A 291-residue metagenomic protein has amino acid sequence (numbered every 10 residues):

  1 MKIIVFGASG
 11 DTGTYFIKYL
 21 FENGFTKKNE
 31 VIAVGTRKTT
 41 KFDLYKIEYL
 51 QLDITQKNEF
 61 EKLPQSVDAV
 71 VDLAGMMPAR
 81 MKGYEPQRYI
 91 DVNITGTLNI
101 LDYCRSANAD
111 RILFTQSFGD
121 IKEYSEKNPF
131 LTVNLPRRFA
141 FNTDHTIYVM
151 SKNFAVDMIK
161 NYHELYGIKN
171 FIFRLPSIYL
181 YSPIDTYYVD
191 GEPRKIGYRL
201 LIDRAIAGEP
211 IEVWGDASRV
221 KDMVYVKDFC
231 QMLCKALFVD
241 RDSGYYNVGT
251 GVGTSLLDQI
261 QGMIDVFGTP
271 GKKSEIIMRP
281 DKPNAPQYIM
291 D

Functional and structural regions predicted by a protein language model:
I3-T26: N-terminal Rossmann NAD(P)H-binding glycine-rich loop of SDR-like oxidoreductase domains
L44-Q56: Rossmann-fold cofactor-recognition segment
I54-V92, E123: NAD(P)H-binding glycine-rich loop region in Rossmannoid oxidoreductase-like domains and their noncatalytic homologs
R88-G96, N142, T146, M150-S151: Glycine-rich NAD(P)-binding loop of the Rossmann-fold in SDR/ketoreductase-type enzymes
L98-I147: Conserved Rossmann-fold NAD(P)-dependent oxidoreductase catalytic core, especially the SDR/UDP-sugar
T143-F171, A205-A207: Active-site Tyr-X1-5-Lys
N153, Y166-I168, I178-R199, E209 (+4 more regions): Glycine/proline-rich active-site loop of Rossmann-fold NAD(P)-dependent oxidoreductases
I206-E209, W214-D291: C-terminal substrate-binding subdomain of Rossmann-fold SDR/epimerase-dehydratase oxidoreductases
